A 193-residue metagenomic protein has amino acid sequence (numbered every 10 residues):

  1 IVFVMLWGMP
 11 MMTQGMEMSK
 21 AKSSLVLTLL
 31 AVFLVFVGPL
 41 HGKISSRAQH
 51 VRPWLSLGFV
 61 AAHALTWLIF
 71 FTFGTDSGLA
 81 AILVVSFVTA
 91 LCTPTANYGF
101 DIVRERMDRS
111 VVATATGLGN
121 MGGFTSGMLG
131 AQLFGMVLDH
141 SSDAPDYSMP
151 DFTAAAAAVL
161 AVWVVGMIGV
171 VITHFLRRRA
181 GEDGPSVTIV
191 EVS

Functional and structural regions predicted by a protein language model:
I1-P39, G127-G135: Extracytoplasmic gate region of multi-pass secondary transporters
V37-V51: Helix-to-loop junctions at the C-terminal end of transmembrane segments in multipass secondary transporters
P53-L68: Structural signature of the two symmetry-related core transmembrane helices
L79-N97: Hydrophobic core of transmembrane alpha-helices in multi-pass small-molecule transporters, especially MFS/SLC-type
P94-D108: Intracellular juxtamembrane helix-capping segments at the cytosolic ends of symmetry-related transmembrane helices
R106-D143: A late C-terminal transmembrane helix in Major Facilitator Superfamily
M136-V162: A membrane-interface helix-boundary motif in multi-pass transporters
T173-S193: Intrinsic disorder in cytosolic terminal tails and internal cytosolic loops of multi-pass membrane transporters
